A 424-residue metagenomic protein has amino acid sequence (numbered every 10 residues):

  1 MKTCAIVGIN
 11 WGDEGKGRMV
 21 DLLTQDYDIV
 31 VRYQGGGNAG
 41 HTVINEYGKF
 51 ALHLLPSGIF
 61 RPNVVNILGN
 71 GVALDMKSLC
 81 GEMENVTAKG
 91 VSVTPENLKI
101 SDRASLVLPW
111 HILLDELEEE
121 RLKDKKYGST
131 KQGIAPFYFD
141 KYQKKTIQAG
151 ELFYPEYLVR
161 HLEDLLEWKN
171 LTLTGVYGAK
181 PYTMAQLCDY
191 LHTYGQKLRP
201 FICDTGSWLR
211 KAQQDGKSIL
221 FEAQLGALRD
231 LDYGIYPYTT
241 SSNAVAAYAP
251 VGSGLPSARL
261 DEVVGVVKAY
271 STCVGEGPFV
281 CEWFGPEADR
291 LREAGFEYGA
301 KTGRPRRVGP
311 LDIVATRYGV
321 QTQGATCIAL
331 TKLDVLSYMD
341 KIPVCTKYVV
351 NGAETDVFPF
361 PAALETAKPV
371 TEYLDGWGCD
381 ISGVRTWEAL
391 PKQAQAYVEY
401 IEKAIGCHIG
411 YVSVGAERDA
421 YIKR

Functional and structural regions predicted by a protein language model:
M1-R424: Non-transmembrane, aqueous-exposed alpha-helical and coiled segments at domain scale
